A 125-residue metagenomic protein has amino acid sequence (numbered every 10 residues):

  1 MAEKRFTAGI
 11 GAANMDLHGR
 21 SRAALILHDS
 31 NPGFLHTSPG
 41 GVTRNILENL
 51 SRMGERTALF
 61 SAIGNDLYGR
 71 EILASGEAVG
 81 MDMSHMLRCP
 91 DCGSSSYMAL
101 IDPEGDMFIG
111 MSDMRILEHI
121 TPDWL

Functional and structural regions predicted by a protein language model:
M1-A62, L67-M81, Y97: Glycine-rich phosphate/adenosyl-contacting loop at the front of the ribokinase-like
S38-N45, P90, L117-T121: Short secondary-structure boundary/capping elements
S61-N65, L87, D102: Short glycine-rich, polar/acidic loop-and-turn segments at beta strand-coil junctions
D66-L67, C92-G93, L117: Short secondary-structure capping/turn micro-motifs that flank functional sites
H85-S94: A short, structured active-site edge motif that brings together acidic residues
R88, A99-L125: Conserved phosphate-binding/catalytic loop of the ribokinase/pfkB sugar-kinase fold
